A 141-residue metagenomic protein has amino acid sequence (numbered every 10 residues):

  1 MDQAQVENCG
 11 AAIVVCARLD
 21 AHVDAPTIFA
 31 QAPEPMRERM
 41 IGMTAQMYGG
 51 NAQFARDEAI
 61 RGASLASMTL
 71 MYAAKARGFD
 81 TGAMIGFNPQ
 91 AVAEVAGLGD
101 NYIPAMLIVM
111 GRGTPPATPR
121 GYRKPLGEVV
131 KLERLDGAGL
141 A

Functional and structural regions predicted by a protein language model:
M1-R61: Glycine/small-residue-rich phosphate/adenosyl-binding loop
Q5-E7, L98-D100, Y122: Solvent-exposed alpha-helices and their adjacent loops that cap or buttress functional pockets in soluble metabolic
L19-D20, F87-Q90, G113-T114: Acidic, glycine-rich active-site loops and adjacent beta-strand->loop/helix elements that engage anionic groups
A21, A74-D80, P115: Short helix-capping/linker segments at secondary-structure and domain boundaries
G62-K75, G82: Alpha-helical transmembrane segments of helical membrane proteins, especially in multi-pass transport, channel
K75-M106: Short conserved catalytic/interaction loops centered on acidic-Pro-aromatic/His motifs
I103-A141: C-terminal helix-cap and adjacent tail motif
